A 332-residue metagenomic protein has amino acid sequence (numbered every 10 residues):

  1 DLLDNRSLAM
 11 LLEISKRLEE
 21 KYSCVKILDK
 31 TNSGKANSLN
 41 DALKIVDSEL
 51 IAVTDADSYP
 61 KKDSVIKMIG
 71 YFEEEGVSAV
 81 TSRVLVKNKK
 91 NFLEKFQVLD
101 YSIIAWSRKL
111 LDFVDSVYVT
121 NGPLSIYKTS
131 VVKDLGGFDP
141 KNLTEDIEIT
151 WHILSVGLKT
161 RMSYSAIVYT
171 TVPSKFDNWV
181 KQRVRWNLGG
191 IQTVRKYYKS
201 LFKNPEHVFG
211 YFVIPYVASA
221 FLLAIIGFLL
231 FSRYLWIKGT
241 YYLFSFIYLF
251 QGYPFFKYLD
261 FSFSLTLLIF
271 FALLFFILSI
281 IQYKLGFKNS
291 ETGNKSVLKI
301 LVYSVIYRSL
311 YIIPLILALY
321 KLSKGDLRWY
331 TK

Functional and structural regions predicted by a protein language model:
D1-T31: Acidic donor-binding segment of Leloir-type glycosyltransferases
L2, S58-Y59: Acidic metal-phosphate-binding loop of nucleotide-sugar-dependent transferases
N5-R6, D63, E74, S163: Acidic/polar residues in short coil/turn loops that connect beta-strands within repeat-based beta-sheet scaffolds
E13, E19-S23, A36-S38, A42 (+6 more regions): Long helical/loop segments within the catalytic core of UDP-sugar-dependent glycosyltransferases, especially the large
S38, I149-T150: Short, hydrophobic alpha-helical packing/hinge segments within bilobed ligand-binding/sensory domains
F72-R108, K141-L143, T150-P215, S219 (+1 more regions): Catalytic donor/gating beta->alpha subdomain of glycosyltransferases that bind UDP-sugars
K199-F212, G239-K332: Juxtamembrane C-terminal module of membrane proteins
L222-Y241: Hydrophobic, aromatic-rich transmembrane alpha-helices and their immediate juxtamembrane boundary segments
